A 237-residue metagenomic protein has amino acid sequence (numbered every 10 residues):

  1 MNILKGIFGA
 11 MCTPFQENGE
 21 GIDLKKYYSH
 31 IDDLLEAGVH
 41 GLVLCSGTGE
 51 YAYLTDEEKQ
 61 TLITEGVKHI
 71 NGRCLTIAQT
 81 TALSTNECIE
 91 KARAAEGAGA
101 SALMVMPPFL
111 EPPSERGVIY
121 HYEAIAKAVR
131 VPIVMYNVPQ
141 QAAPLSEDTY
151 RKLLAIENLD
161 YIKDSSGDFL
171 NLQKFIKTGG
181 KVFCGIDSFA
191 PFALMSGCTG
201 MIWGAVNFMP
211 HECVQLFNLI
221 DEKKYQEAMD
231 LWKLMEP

Functional and structural regions predicted by a protein language model:
N2-A142, K152: Active-site beta->alpha loop and helix N-cap motifs at the rims of alpha/beta catalytic domains
Y51, E236-P237: A short beta-alpha structural unit
A124-K127, P139-E236: Catalytic alpha/beta core domains of metabolic enzymes, predominantly
